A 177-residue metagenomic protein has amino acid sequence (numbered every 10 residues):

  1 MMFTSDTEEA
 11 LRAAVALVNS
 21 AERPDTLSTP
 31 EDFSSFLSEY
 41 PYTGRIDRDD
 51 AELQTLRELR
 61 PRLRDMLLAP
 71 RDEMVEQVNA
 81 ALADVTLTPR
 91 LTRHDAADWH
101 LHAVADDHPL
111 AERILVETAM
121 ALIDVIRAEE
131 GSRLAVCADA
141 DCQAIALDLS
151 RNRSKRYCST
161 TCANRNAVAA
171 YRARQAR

Functional and structural regions predicted by a protein language model:
M1-V136, A140-D148: Short helix-coil boundary/hinge micro-motifs
R151-R153, A173: Short, glycine/charged-enriched secondary-structure capping and boundary segments
R153-A163: Cysteine-rich micro-motifs
N166, Y171-R177: Contiguous alpha-helical segments
